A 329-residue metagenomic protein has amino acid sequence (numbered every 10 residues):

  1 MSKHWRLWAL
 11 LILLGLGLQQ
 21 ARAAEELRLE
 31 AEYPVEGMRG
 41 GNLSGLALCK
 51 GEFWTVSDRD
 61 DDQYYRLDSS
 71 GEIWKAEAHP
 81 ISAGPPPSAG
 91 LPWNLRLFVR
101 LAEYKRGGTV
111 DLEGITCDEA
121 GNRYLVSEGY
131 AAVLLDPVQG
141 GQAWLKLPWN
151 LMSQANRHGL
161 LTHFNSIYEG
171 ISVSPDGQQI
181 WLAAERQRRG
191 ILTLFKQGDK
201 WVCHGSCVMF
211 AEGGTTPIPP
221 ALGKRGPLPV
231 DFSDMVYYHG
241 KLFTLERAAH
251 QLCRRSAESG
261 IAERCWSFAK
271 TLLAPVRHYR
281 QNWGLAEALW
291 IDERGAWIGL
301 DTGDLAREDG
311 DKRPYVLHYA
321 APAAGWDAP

Functional and structural regions predicted by a protein language model:
M1-W8: Bacterial N-terminal signal peptides that target proteins for export
R6, Q19-A23: Short, surface-exposed loop and linker segments with low hydrophobicity and enrichment for Pro/Ser/Thr
W8-G17: Bacterial N-terminal signal peptides
R22-P329: Sequence/structural signature of beta-propeller domains
